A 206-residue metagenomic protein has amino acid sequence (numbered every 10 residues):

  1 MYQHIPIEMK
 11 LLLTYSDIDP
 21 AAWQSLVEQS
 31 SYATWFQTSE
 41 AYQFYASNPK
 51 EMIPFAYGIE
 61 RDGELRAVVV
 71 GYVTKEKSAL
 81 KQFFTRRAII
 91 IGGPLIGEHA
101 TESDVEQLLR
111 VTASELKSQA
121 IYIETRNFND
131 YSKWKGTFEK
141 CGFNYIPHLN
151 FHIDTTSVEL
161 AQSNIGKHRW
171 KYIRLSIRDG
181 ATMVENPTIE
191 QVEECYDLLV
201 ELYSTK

Functional and structural regions predicted by a protein language model:
Y2-A22, T137-K206: Acyltransferase donor/substrate-recognition loop-hinge adjacent to the catalytic core
L11-Y15, E28, E40-S114: Conserved donor-binding loop and adjoining core beta-sheet/short helix segment in diverse acyl/aminoacyl transferases
V27-Y42, K206: Conserved GNAT-fold acetyl-CoA-binding loop/helix
P54, I91, A120-Y122, H148-N150 (+1 more regions): Extracellular structured ligand-interaction cores
G58, A67-V69, I121-N127, V184-N186: A structural signal for short, well-ordered beta-strand segments and their strand-loop junctions that often border
L65, A88, Q119, N144-P147 (+1 more regions): A short, structural micro-pattern
T74-E76, N129-S132, V158, Q191: Short, solvent-exposed loop/turn segments at secondary-structure junctions
S103-P147: Non-catalytic accessory segments adjacent to catalytic cores
